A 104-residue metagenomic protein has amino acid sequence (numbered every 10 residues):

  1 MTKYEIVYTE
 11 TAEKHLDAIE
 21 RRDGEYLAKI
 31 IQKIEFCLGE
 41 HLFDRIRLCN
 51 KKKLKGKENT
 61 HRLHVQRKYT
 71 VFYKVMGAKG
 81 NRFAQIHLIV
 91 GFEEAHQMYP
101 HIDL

Functional and structural regions predicted by a protein language model:
M1-E35: Arg/Lys-rich, positively charged N-terminal/basic patches that mediate binding to nucleic acids
K3, V65-T70, K74-L104: Enriched for short, Lys/Arg-rich terminal
Y4, L27-K29, D44-K52, F72-V75: Noncatalytic linker/hinge segments flanking ATPase motor cores
E13-H15, Y26, H61, F72 (+1 more regions): A broad, structure-centric signal for solvent-exposed, well-ordered loop/edge residues that line or flank functional
Y26-I31, C49, R82-L88: Glycine-rich, flexible loop segments associated with nucleotide phosphate handling
E35-L38, F72-K74: Short, well-ordered amphipathic alpha-helices
F36-H64: A short, surface-exposed loop/turn module that caps and links secondary-structure elements
